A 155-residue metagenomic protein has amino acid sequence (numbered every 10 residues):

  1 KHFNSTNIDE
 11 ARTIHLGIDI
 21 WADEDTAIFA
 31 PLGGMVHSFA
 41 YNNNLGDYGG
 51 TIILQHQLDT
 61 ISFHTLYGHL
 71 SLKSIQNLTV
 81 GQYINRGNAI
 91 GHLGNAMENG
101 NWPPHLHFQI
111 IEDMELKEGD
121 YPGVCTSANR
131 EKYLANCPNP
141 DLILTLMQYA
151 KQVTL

Functional and structural regions predicted by a protein language model:
K1-G49, R86, E131-L155: Surface-exposed, glycine-biased beta-strand/turn segments
H15, H56, H69, H105-H107: Histidine-centered active-site/metal-ligand motif
I18, G50-I52, P104-L106: Short beta-strand micro-motifs in enzyme catalytic cores
W21-A22, L70-L78: Short alpha-helix capping/helix-loop boundary micro-motifs
E24, L58, S71-L72, E112-M114: Non-catalytic surface loops within mature trypsin-like serine protease
A30-S74: Zn2+-dependent peptidoglycan hydrolase active-site motif and core
F39, L70, L93-A96, D113: Residue-level recognition of beta-strand microenvironments
Q76-N88, N95-E98, P104-L155: Acidic, glycine-rich catalytic/binding loops that coordinate metals and/or anionic ligands
